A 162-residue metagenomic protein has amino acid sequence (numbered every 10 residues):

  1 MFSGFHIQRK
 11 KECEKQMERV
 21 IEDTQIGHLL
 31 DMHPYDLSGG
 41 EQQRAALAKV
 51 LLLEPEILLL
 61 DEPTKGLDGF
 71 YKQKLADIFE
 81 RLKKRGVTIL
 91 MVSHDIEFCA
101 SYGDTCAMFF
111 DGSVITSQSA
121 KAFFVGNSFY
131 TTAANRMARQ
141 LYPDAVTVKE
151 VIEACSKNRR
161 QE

Functional and structural regions predicted by a protein language model:
E12-L29: Conserved ABC ATPase "signature" region
H33-L37, E41: Conserved ABC ATPase signature
L47: Hydrophobic anchor residue at the start of the ABC signature
L58-D61: Catalytic Walker B motif of ABC-type/P-loop ATPase nucleotide-binding domains
S93-H94: H-loop/switch region of ABC-family ATPase nucleotide-binding domains
S113-M137: Conserved beta-strand-loop-alpha-helix hinge in the C-terminal portion of ABC ATPase nucleotide-binding domains
Y130-E162: ABC ATPase nucleotide-binding domains
